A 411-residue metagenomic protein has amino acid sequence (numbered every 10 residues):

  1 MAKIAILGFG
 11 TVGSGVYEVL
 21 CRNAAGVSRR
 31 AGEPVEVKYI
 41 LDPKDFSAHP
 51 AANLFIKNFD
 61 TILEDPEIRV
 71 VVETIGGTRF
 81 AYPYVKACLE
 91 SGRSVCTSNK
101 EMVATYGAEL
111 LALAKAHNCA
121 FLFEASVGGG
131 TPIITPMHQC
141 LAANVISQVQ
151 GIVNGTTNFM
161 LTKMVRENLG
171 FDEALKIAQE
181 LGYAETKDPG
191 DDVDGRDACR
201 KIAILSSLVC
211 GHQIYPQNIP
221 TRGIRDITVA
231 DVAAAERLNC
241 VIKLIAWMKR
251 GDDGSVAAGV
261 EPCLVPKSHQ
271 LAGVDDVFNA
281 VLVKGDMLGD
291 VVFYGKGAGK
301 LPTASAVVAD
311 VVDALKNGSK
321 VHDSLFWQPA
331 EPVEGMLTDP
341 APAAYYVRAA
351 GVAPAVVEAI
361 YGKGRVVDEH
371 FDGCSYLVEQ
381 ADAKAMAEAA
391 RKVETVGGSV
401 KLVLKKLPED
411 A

Functional and structural regions predicted by a protein language model:
M1-S91: N-terminal glycine-/serine-/threonine-rich beta1-alpha1-beta2 phosphate-ribose binding loop of Rossmann-like
P34, D188, D192, Q213-T221 (+2 more regions): Flexible, glycine/charged-enriched surface loops at secondary-structure junctions
I68, K115-D197, I204: Rossmann-like NAD(P)H-binding beta-loop-alpha module
A81-A87, S91, K100-H138: Rossmann-fold NAD(P)-binding glycine/threonine-rich loop
S94-C96: A short hydrophobic/small-residue beta-strand
Q148-Q150, N158-L161, V165, Y183-G190 (+2 more regions): Catalytic, metal-anchored helix/loop core of enzyme active sites in primary metabolism
E173-G273, F278-A280: Substrate-binding/catalytic subdomain of NAD(P)-dependent oxidoreductase enzymes
V311-A411: A conserved regulatory-domain signal marking ACT and ACT-like small-molecule sensing domains and adjacent regulatory
